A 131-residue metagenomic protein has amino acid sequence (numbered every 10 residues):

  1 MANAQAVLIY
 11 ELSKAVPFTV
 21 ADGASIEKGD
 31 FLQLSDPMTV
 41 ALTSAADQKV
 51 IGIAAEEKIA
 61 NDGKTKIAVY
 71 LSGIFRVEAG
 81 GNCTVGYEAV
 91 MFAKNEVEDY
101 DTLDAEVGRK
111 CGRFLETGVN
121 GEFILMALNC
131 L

Functional and structural regions predicted by a protein language model:
M1-L131: Surface-exposed, low-hydrophobicity beta-strand/loop segments enriched in small/polar/acidic residues
